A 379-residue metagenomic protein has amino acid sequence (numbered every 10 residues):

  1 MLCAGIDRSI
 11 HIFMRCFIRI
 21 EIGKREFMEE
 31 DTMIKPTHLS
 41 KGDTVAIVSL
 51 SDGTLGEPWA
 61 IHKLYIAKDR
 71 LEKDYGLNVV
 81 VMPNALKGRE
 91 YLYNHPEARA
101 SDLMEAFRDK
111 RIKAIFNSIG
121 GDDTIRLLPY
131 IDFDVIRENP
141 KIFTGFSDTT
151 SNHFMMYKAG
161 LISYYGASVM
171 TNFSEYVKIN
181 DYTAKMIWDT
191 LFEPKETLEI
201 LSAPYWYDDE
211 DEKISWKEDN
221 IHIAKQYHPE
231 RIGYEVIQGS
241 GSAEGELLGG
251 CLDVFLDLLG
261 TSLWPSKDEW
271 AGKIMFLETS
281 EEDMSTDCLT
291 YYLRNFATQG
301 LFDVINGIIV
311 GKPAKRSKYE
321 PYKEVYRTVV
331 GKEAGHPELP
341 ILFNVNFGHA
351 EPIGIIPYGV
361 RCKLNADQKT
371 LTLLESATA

Functional and structural regions predicted by a protein language model:
E29-R111: ATP/NTP phosphate-donor binding region
A60-A67, E235-E282: Conserved beta-alpha junction segments in alpha/beta enzyme cores
I131-M156, I162-M170: Short, acidic/small-residue loops that bind anionic groups at enzyme active sites
R137-I142, L161, I305-N306, G335-L339: A short helix->loop->beta-strand "cap" motif at the edges of active sites that frequently abuts
S168-G249: Conserved anion/nucleotide-ligand pocket segment
L258-Y322: Internal helical hairpin/lid segments
G307-A379: ATP/nucleoside-binding phosphotransfer catalytic cores, i.e., glycine-rich phosphate-binding loops
